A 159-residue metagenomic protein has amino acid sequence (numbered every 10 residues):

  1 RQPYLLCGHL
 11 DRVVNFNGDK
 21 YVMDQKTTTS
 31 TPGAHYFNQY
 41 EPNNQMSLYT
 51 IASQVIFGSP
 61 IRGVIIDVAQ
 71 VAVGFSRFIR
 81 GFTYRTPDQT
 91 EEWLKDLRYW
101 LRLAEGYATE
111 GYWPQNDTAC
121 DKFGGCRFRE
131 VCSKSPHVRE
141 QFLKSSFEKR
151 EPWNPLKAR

Functional and structural regions predicted by a protein language model:
R1-M46, T50, Q54: Non-catalytic protein-protein interaction segments used by genome-maintenance enzymes to assemble and couple activities
Q2, N38-E41, T50-R159: Metal-dependent nuclease catalytic regions and adjoining charged, substrate-binding loops involved in nucleic-acid end
